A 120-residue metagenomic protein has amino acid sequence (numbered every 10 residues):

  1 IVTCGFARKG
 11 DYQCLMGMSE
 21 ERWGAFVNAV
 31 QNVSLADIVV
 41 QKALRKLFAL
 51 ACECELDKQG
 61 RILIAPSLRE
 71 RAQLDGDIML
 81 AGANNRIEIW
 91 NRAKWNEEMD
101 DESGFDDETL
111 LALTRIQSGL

Functional and structural regions predicted by a protein language model:
I1-E53, K58, S67-L120: Flexible "stalk/tail and boundary" regions
